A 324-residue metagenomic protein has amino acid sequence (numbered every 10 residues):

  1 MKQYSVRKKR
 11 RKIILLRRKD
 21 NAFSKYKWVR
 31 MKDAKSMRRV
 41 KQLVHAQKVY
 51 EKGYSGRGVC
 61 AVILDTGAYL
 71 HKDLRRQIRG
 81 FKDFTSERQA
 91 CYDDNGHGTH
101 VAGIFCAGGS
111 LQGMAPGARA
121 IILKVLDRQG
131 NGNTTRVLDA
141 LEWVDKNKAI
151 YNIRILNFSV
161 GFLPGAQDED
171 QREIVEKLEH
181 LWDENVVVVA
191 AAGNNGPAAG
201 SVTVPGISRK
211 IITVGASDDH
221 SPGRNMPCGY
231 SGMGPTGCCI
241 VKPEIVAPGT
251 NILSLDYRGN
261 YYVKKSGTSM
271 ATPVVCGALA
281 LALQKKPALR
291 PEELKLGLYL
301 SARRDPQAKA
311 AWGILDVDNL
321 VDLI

Functional and structural regions predicted by a protein language model:
M1-V59, D73, Q167, M226: Protease zymogen maturation seam
S24, R39-E87, L156-S159, A190 (+1 more regions): Acidic-leg catalytic submotif of subtilisin-like serine proteases
S55, E179-D183, V246: Anion (oxyanion) recognition and catalysis
C60-I63, G80, R119-K124, N152-S159 (+4 more regions): Structural recognition of the beta-strand scaffold that forms the well-ordered cores of secreted hydrolase catalytic
D65, G206-Q284, A288, E292: Extracellular S/T/G-rich loop segment that most often corresponds to the catalytic His/Ser-adjacent loop
T66, E87-A166, G215-D218, K286 (+2 more regions): Subtilisin-like peptidase catalytic core
G108, V125-K210, G237-I240, D256-T272 (+1 more regions): Substrate-binding/access-modulating region of protease and related hydrolase catalytic domains
I153-N157, Q284-I324: C-terminal subdomain of the subtilisin-like protease fold in secreted/lumenal serine endopeptidases
